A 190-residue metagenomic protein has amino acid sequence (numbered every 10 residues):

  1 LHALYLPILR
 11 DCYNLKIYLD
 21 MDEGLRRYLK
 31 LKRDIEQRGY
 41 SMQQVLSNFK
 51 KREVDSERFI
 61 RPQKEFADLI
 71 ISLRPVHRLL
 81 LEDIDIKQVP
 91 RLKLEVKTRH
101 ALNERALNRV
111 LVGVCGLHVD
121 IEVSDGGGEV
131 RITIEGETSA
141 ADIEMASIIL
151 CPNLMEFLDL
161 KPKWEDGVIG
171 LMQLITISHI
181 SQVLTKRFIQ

Functional and structural regions predicted by a protein language model:
L1-R38, D83, P90: ATP-dependent NMP and nucleoside kinases share a basic, alpha-helical "lid"
K32-Q190: C-terminal accessory "lid"/substrate-recognition subdomains
